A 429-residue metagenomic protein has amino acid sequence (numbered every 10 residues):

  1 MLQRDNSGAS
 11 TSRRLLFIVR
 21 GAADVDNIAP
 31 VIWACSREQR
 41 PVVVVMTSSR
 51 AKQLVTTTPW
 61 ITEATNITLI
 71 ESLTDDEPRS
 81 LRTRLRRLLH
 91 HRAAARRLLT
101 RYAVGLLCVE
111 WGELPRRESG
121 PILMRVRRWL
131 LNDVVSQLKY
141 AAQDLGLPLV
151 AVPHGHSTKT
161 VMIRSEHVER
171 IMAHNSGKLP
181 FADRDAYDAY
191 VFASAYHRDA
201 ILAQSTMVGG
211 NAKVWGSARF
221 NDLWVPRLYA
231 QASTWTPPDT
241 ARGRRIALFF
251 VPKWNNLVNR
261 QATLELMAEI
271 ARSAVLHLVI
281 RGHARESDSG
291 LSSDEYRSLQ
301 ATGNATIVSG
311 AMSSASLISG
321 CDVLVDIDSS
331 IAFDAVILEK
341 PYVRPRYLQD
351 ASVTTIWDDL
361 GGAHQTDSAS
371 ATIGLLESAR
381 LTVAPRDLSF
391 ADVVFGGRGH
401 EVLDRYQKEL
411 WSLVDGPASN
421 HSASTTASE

Functional and structural regions predicted by a protein language model:
L2-R4, I373-E429: C-terminal amphipathic helix plus adjacent low-complexity, charged tail appended to glycosyltransferase catalytic
R4-A22, E110-E113, L248-V251: Nucleotide-activated donor-dependent transferases that construct or modify glycoconjugates
L16-R227: Active-site and donor-binding regions of nucleotide-sugar-utilizing enzymes
A22-V25, A51, E113-R117, K253-V258 (+3 more regions): Short acidic, S/G/P-rich loop/turn micro-motifs used as interaction or catalytic elements
N27, W33-S36, A218-Y296: Conserved catalytic-core segment of nucleotide-activated headgroup transferases in glycan assembly
A94, R285-F333, I337-L338, Y342 (+1 more regions): Donor nucleotide-activated moiety binding/catalytic core segment of transferases that use nucleotide-activated donors
V208-G209, V214, S330-G397: Catalytic binding pocket for nucleotide-activated donors in carbohydrate/polymer assembly enzymes
